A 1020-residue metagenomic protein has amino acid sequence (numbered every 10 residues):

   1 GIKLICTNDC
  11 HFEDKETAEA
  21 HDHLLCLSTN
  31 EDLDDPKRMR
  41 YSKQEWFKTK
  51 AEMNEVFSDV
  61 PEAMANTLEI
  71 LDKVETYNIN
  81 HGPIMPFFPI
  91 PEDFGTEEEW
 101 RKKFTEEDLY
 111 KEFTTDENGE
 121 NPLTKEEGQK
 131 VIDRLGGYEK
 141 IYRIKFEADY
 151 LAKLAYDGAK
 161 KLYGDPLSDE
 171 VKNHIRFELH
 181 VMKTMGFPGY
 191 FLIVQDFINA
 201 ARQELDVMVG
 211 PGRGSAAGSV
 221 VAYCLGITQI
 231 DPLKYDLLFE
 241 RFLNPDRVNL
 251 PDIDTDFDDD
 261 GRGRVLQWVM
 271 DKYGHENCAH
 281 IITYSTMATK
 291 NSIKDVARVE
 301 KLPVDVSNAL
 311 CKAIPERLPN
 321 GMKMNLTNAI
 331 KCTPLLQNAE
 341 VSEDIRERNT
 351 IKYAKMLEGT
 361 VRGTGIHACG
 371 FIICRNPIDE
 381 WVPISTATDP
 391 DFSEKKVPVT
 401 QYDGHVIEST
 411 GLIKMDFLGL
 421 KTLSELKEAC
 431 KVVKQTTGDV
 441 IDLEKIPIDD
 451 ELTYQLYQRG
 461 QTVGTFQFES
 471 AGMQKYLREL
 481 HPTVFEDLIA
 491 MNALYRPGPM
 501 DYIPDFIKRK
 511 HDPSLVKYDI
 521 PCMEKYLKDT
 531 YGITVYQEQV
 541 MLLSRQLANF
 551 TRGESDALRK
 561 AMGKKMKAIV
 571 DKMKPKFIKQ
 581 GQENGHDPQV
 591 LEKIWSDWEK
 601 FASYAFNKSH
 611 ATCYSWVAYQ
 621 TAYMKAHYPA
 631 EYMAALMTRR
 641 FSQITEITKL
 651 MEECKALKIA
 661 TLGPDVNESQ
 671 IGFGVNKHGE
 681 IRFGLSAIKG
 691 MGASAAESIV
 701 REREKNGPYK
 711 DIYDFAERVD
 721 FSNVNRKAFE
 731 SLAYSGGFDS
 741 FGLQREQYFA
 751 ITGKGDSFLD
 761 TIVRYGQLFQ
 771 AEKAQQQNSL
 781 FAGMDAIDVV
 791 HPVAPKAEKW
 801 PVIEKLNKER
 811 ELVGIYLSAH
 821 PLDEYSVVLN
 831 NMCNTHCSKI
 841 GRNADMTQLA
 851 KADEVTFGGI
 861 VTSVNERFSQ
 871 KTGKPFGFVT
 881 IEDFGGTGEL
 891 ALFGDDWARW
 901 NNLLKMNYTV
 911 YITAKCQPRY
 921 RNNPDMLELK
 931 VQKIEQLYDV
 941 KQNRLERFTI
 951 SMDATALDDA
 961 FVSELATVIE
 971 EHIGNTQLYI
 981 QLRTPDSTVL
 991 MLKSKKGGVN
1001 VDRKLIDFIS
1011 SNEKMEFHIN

Functional and structural regions predicted by a protein language model:
G1-A774, N778-L780, N865-F868: Alpha-helical scaffold/interaction cores of sigma-54-like transcription cofactors and many family A DNA polymerases
S779-N1020: Primarily single-stranded nucleic-acid-binding OB-fold modules
